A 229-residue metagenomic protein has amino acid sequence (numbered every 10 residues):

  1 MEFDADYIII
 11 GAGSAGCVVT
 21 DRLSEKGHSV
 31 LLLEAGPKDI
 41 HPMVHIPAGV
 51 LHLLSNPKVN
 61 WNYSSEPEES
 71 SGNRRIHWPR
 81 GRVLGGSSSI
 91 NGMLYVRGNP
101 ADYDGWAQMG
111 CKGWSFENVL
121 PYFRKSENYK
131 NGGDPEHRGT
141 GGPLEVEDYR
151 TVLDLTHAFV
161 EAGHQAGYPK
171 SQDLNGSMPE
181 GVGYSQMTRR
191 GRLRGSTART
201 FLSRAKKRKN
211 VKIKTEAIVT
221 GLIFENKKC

Functional and structural regions predicted by a protein language model:
M1-R124: N-terminal glycine-rich phosphate/pyrophosphate-binding loop and immediately adjacent elements
A107-N226: Conserved redox-cofactor binding core of oxidoreductases
